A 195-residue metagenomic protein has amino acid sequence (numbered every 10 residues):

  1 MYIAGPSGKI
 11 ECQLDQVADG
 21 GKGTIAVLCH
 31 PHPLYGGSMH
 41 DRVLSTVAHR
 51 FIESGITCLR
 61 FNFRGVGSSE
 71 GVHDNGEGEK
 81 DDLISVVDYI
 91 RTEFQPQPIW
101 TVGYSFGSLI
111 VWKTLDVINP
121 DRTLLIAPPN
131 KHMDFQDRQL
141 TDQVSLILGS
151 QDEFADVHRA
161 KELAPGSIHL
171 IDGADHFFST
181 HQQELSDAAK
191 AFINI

Functional and structural regions predicted by a protein language model:
G8-F94: Serine-hydrolase catalytic machinery in alpha/beta-hydrolase-like enzymes
L59-F61, I126, I147: The conserved SAM/SAH-binding core of class I Rossmann-like methyltransferase domains, concentrating on the hydrophobic
G71, A174-S186: Catalytic histidine-centered segment of alpha/beta-hydrolase-like enzymes
D81-D142: Primarily recognizes the serine-hydrolase "nucleophile elbow" in alpha/beta-hydrolase and SGNH/GDSL folds
L140-T141, L146-L148, D152: Short beta-strand/loop motif that positions the catalytic acidic residue of the alpha/beta-hydrolase fold
E153-R159: Conserved alpha/beta-hydrolase "acid-adjacent" motif
A164-F177: Catalytic histidine neighborhood in serine/cysteine hydrolases with alpha/beta-hydrolase-type architecture
A188-I195: C-terminal alpha-helix
